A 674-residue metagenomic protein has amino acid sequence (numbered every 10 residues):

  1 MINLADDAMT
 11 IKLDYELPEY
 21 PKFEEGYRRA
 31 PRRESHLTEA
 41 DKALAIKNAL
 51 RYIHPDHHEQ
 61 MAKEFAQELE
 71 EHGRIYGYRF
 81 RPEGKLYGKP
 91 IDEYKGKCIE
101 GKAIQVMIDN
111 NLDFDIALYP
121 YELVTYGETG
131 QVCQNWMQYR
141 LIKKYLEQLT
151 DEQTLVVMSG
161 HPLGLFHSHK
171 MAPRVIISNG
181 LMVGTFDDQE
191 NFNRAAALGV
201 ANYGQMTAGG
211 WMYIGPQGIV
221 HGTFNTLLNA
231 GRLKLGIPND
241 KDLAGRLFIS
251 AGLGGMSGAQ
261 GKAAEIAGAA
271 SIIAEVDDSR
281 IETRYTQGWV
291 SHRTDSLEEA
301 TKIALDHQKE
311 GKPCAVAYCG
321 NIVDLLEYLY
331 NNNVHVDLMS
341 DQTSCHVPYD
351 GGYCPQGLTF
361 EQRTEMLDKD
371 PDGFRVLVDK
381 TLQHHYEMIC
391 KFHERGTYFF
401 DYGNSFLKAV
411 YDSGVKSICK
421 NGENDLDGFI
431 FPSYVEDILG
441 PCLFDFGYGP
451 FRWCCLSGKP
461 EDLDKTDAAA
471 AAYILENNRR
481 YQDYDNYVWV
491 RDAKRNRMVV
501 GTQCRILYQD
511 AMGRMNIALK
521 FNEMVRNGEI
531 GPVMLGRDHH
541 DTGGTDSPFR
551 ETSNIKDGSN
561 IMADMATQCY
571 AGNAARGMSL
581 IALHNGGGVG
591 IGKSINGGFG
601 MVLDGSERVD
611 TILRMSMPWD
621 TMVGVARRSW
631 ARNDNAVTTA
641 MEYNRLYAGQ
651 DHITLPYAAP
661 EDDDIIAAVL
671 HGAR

Functional and structural regions predicted by a protein language model:
M1-P216, P371-K520, M524-G536, T542-D546 (+2 more regions): Long, compositionally biased, glycine/small-hydrophobic-enriched stretches that function as flexible linkers, tethers
Q205-L228, R232, N239, A244-L247 (+7 more regions): Catalytic or ion-translocation cores adjacent to nucleophile or general acid/base/metal-coordination motifs in diverse
E265-A267, Y330-V334, V415-C419, V525 (+2 more regions): Short, solvent-exposed amphipathic alpha-helical segments in soluble enzyme and RNA/protein-processing domains
A270, H335, Y398: Residue-level detector of anion-binding/catalytic polar loops
D278, G320-V323, Q342-V347, G403-A409 (+2 more regions): Glycine-rich beta-alpha junction loops
A315-T343, D350: Active-site/ligand-binding-proximal alpha/beta "capping" segment
V323-L326, H385-Y386, I517-F521, M565-Q568: Glycine-rich, charged/polar anion/phosphate-binding loops that engage phosphate groups from diverse ligands
D538-Q568: Small-residue-enriched alpha-helical segments and adjacent helix-cap loops that form tight helix-helix packing
